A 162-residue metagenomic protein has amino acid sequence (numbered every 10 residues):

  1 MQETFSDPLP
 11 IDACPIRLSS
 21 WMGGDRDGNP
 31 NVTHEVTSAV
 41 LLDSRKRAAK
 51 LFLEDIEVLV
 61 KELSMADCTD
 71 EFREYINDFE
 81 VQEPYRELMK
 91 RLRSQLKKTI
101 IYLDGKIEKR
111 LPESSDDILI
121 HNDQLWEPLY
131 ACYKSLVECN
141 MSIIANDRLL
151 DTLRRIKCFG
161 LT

Functional and structural regions predicted by a protein language model:
M1-L18: Extended, Lys/Arg-enriched charged tracts that mediate electrostatic binding to polyanionic substrates
Q2, L53-I56, Y133: Short, hydrophobic/amphipathic alpha-helical packing segments that form internal helix faces or helix-helix interfaces
F5, I56, V60-L63, D67: Conserved NTP-handling cores and scaffolds of large molecular machines
D7, N31, E35-S38, S115 (+2 more regions): Generic signal for short, ordered secondary-structure residues within or immediately flanking folded domains
I16, K46, K50, N146-L153: Non-catalytic, well-ordered alpha-helical scaffold segments
I16-V36, T152-T162: Conserved phosphate/anionic-ligand binding catalytic regions in large, soluble enzymes, centered on
V32-V58: Extended active-site and interfacial segments that coordinate phosphate-rich ligands in large catalytic machineries
L63-T162: Extended, charge-enriched "interface" segments that sit outside catalytic cores
